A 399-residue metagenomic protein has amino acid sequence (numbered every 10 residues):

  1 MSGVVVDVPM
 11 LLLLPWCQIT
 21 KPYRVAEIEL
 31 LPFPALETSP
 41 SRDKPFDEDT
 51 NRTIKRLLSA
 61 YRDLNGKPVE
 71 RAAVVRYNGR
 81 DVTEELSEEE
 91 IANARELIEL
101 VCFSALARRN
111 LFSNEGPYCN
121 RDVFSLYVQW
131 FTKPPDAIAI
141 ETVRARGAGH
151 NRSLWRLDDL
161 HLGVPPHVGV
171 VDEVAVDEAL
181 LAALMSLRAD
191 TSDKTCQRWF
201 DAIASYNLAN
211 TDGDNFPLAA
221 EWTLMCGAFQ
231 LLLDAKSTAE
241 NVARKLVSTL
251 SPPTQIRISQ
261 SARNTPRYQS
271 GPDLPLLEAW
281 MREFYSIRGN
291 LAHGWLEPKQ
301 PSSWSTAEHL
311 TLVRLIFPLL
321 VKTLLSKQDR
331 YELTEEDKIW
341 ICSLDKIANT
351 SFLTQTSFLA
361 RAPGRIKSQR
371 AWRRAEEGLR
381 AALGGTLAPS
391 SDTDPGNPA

Functional and structural regions predicted by a protein language model:
M1-T223, G227, L231, W304-P389: Charged, non-catalytic interaction/linker regions at domain boundaries that couple catalytic cores to substrate
Q197, D201-A204, P217-G227, S237 (+2 more regions): Short, well-structured alpha-helical interface segments that form or flank functional binding sites
W199, T249-S259, W280-G289, H293: A glycine-rich, aromatic-flanked flexible loop/lid motif
D212, D234-T238, G294: Alpha-solenoid helical repeat scaffolds
F229-P275: Flexible secondary-structure boundary motifs
Q269-L333: Charge-enriched, short contiguous segments at helix-coil
P395-A399: Intrinsically disordered, low-complexity and often Lys/Arg-enriched segments
